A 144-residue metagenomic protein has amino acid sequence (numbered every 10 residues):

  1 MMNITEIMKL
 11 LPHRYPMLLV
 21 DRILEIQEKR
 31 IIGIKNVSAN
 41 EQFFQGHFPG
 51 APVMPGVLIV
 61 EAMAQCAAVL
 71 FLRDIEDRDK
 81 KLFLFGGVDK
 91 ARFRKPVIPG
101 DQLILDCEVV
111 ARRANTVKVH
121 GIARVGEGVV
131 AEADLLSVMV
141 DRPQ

Functional and structural regions predicted by a protein language model:
M1, A67-I104, V130, S137-V138: Hydrophobic beta-strand-centered segment that forms part of the acyl-chain substrate-binding groove
M2-R14, K80: Short aromatic-glycine motifs in intrinsically disordered, low-complexity regions
M8, G50, F93-K95: Beta-strand-rich interaction surfaces with strong enrichment in secreted/lumenal proteins
Y15-M54: Catalytic strand-loop segment that frames the active site of acyl-thioester-processing enzymes
M17, K29-I31, D101-L103, N115-V117: Residues at beta-strand starts and edge strands
L19-R22, G87, R92, D106-E108 (+2 more regions): Residues located in well-ordered beta-strands
I23, M54-D77: Active-site helix/loop of acyl-thioester processing domains in fatty-acid/polyketide metabolism, spanning hotdog-fold
I98-D101, E108-Q144: HotDog/MaoC-like acyl-thioester-processing domains
